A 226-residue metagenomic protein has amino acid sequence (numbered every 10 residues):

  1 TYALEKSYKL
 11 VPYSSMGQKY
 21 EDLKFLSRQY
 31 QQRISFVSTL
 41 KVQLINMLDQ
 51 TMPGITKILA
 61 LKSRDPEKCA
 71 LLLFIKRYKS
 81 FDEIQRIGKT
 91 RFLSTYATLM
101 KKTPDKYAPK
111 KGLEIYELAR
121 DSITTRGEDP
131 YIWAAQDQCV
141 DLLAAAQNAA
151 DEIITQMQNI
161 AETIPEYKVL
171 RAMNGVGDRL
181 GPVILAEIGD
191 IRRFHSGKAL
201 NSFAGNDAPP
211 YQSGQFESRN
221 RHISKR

Functional and structural regions predicted by a protein language model:
T1-R226: A detector of single, family-specific signature residues that are central to catalytic or substrate-handling motifs
